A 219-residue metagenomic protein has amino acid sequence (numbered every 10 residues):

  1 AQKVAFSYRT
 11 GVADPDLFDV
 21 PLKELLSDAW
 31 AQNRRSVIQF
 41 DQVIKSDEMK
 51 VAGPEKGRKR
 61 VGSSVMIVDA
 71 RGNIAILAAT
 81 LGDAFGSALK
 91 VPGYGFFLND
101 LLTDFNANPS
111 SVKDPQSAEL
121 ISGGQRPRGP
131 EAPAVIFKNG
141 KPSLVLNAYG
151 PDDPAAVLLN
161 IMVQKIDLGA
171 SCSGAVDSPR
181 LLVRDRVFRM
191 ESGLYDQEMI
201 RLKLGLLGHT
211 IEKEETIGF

Functional and structural regions predicted by a protein language model:
A1-T80, K90-Y94, L101, L202 (+1 more regions): Internal maturation/activation junctions in enzymes
A5, G72, V135, L158 (+1 more regions): Hydrophobic, well-ordered secondary-structure elements that form the walls of internal hydrophobic environments
P54-R58, E119-R128, K213-I217: Short Gly/Pro-enriched turn/cap motifs at secondary-structure boundaries
R60-S63, G93, P130-A132, D185 (+1 more regions): Extracytoplasmic
N73-L144, L168: Active-site rim segments in enzyme catalytic domains, especially the processed small/beta chain of N-terminal
L81-D83, L101-D104, G150-D152, R180-L182 (+1 more regions): Acidic, glycine-rich active-site loops and adjacent beta-strand->loop/helix elements that engage anionic groups
G124-R126, L158, D167-T216: Extended C-terminal subregions enriched in glycine
N147-A170: Alpha-helical support elements that line or immediately flank enzyme active sites and cofactor-binding pockets
